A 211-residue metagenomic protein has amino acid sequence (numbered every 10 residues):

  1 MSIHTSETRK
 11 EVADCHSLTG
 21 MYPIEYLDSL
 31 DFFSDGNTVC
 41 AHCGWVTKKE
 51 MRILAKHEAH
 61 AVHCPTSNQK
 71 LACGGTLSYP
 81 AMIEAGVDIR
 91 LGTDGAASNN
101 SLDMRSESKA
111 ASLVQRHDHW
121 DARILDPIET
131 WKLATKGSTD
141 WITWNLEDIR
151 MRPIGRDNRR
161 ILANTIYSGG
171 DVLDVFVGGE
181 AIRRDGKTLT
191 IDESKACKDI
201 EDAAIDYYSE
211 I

Functional and structural regions predicted by a protein language model:
M1-H60, A72-I89, S106: Histidine/acidic residue-rich metal-binding segments in metalloenzymes
H4, C40, L54, A61 (+5 more regions): Divalent metal-coordination and catalytic microenvironments
S6-E7, P65-K70, G95-A97: Short, acidic/turn-prone active-site loops that include or flank metal/cofactor- and phosphate-binding residues
V12-C15, T19, L102, Q115 (+2 more regions): Short, function-defining helix-loop hinge/capping sites that tune catalysis or transport
S29-D35, Y79-R150, N164-Y167: His/Asp/Glu-enriched, well-ordered alpha-helical/loop segment that forms or immediately abuts the divalent-metal
L54-C64, D202-I205: Short, electropositive alpha-helical surface patch
K70-T76, N100-L102, P153-G155: Short, charged, surface-exposed secondary-structure boundary motifs
T135-I211: Active-site microenvironment of metallo-dependent hydrolases
